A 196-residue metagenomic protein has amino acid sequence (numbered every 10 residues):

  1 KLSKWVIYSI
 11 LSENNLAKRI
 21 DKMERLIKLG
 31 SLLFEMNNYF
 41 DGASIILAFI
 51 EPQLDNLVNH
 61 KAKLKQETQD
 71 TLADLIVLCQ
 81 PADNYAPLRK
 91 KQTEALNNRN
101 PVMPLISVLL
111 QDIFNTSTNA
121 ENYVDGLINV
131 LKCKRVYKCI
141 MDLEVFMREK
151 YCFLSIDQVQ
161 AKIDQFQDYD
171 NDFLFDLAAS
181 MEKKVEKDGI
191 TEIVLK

Functional and structural regions predicted by a protein language model:
K1-P104: Core of folded catalytic or high-affinity ligand/protein-binding domains in predominantly eukaryotic proteins
P52, K61-K196: Intrinsically disordered, proline- and charge-rich regulatory regions of large eukaryotic scaffolds/adaptors
